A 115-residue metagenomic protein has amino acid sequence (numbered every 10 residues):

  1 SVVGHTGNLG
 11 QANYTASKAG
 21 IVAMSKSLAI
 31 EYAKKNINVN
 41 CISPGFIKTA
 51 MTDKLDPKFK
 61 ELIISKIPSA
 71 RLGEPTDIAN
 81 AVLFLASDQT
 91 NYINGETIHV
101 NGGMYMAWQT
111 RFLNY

Functional and structural regions predicted by a protein language model:
S1: Residue(s) in the substrate-gating loop at a strand-loop-helix junction that position the organic substrate next
H5, I30, S43-D53: Short, flexible catalytic-loop segment of classical short-chain dehydrogenase/reductase
T6-L9, L83, N94-Y115: Short C-terminal tail/terminal secondary-structure segment of NAD(P)H-dependent dehydrogenase/reductase domains
S17, S25: Active-site helix of classical SDR
I30-K34, N91: Alpha-helical segment proximal to the catalytic Tyr-Lys
V39-I42, T52, G95, V100: Hydrophobic structural elements of the Rossmann-like NAD(P)H-binding subdomain that define the short-chain
C41, I64-Q89, I93, G102: C-terminal helical subdomain
F46-I67, A107-Y115: A glycine/serine/threonine-rich, flexible loop-to-helix segment that serves as the NAD(P) cofactor-binding "lid"
